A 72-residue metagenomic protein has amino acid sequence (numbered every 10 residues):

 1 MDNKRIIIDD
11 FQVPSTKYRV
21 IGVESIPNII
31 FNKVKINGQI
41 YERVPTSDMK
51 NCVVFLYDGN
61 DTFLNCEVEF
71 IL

Functional and structural regions predicted by a protein language model:
D2-L72: Beta-strand/loop-dominated core regions that host nucleotide or nucleotide-derived cofactor-binding catalytic loops
